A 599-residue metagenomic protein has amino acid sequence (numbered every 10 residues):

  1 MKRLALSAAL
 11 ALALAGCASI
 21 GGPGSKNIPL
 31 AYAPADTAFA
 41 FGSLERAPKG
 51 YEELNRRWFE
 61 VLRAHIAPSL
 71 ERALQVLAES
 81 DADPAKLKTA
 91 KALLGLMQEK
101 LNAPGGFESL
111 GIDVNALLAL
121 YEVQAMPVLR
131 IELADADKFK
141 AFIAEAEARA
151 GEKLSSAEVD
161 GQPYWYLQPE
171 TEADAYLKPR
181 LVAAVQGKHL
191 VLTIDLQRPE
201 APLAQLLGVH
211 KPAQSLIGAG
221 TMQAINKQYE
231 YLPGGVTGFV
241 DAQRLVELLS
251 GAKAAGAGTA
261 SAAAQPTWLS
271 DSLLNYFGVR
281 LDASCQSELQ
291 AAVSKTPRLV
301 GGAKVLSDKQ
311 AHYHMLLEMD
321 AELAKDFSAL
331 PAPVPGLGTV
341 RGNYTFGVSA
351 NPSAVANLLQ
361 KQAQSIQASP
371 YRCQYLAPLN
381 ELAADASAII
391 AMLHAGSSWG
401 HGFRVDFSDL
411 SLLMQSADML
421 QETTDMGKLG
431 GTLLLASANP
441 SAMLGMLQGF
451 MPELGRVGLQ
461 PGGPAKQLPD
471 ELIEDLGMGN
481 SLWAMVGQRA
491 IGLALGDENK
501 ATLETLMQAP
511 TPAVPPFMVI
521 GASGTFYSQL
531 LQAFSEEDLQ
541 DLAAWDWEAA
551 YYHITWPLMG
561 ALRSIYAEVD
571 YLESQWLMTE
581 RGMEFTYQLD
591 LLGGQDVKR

Functional and structural regions predicted by a protein language model:
K2-A9: Sec-dependent signal peptide recognition, specifically the positively charged N-region followed immediately by
A13-G16: C-terminal motif of bacterial Sec signal peptides marking the signal peptidase cleavage site
A18-Y166, E170-A173, A224-V300, K304 (+2 more regions): Structural boundary/hinge residues at secondary-structure and domain interfaces
A40-F41, A90-Q228, K325, A391-V519 (+1 more regions): Single conserved position on a long alpha-helix in the C-terminal lobe of the eukaryotic protein kinase
A73, V185-P199, A255-S284, A377-A383 (+2 more regions): Extended, charge-rich low-complexity interaction segments
A175-A184, A291-V305, W399-L412, S481-M485 (+1 more regions): Broad, structure-driven detector of short, well-ordered beta-strand segments within folded domains
V240, E247, A257-S270, V279 (+2 more regions): Long, C-terminal catalytic modules of enzymes
V355-L359, D406, L413, A442-G445 (+1 more regions): Membrane-proximal interfacial segments on either side of biological membranes
